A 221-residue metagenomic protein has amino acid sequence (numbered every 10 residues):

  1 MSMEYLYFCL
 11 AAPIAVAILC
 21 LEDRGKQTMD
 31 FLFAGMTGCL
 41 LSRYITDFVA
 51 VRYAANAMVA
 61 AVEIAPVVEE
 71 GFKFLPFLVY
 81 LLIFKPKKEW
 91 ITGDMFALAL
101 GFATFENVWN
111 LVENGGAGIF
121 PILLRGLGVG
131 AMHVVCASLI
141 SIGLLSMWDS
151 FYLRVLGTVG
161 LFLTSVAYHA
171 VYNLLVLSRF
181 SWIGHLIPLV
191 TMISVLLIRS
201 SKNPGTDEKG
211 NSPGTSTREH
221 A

Functional and structural regions predicted by a protein language model:
M1-A221: Hydrophobic alpha-helical segments at protein termini of multi-pass membrane proteins
